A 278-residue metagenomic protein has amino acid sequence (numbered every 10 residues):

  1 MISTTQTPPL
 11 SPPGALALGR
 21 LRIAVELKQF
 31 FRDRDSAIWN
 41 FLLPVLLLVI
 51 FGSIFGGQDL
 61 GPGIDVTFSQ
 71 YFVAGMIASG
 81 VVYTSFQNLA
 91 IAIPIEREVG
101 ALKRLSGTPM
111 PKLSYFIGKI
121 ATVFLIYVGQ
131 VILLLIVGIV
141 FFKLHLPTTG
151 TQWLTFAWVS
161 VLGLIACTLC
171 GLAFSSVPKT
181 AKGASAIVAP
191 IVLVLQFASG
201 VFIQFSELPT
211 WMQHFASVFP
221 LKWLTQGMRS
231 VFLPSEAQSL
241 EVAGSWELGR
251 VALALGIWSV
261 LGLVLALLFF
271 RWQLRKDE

Functional and structural regions predicted by a protein language model:
I2-L43: Aromatic- and glycine-rich beta-strand/loop motifs that create alpha-glucan
I2-Q6, F232, R250-E278: Junction motif at the cytosolic side of a transmembrane helix
T7-P9, R32, Y71-G75, V82-Q87 (+3 more regions): Short alpha-helical transmembrane interface motifs in multi-pass membrane proteins
R32-Q58, S69-N88, V128-Q130, P190-F197 (+1 more regions): Hydrophobic alpha-helical transmembrane segments of multi-pass membrane transport/permease proteins
L46-I50, S69-F141: Hydrophobic alpha-helical transmembrane segments of multi-pass membrane transport proteins
I50-Q58, S175-K222: Transmembrane helix segments
P62, G200-G262: Membrane-interfacial helix-loop-helix junctions in multi-pass membrane proteins
K112, F116-L195, L248-G256, V260-A266: Alpha-helical transmembrane segments and their short interhelical loops
